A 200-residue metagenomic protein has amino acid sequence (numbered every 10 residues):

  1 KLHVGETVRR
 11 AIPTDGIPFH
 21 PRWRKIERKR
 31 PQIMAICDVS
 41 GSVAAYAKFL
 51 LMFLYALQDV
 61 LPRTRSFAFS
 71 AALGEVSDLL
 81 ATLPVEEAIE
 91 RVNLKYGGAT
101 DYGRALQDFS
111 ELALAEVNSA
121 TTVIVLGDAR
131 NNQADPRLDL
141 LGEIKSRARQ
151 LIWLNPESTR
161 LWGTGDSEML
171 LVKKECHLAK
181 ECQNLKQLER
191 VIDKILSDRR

Functional and structural regions predicted by a protein language model:
K1-P31: Negatively charged sequence features
V8, I36-S40, T121-Q133, H177: DG-centered beta-turn motif at the end of beta-strands
P31, I36-A68, A72: …and closely analogous acidic/polar surface helices at protein-protein or active-site interfaces in A-domain-like
S42-A44, L73, R130-Q133, R160: Short acidic, S/G/P-rich loop/turn micro-motifs used as interaction or catalytic elements
L51, P136-G142: Charged helix-capping and loop-helix junction motifs
A68-E90: Short beta-strand-loop
V76, E87-T121, S158, T164: Von Willebrand factor
G142-R200: Von Willebrand factor type A / integrin I
